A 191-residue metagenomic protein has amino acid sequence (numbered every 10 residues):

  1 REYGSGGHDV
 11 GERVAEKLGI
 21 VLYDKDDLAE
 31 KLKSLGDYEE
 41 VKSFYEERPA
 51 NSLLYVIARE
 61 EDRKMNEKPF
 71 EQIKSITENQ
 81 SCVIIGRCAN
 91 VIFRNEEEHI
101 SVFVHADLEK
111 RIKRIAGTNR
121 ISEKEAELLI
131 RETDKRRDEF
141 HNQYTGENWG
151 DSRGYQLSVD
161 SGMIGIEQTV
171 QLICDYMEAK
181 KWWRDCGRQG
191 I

Functional and structural regions predicted by a protein language model:
R1-V14: Glycine-rich phosphate-binding P-loop
D27-S81: ATP-dependent small-molecule kinase phosphotransfer cores that center on conserved nucleotide phosphate-binding segments
E47-N51, S122-E167: Small-molecule kinase domains that catalyze NTP-dependent phosphoryl transfer to phosphate-bearing small molecules
F70, I166-C174: Short, amphipathic alpha-helical "lid/cap" segments that border enzyme active or binding sites
G86-N90: Short, polar loop motifs at secondary-structure junctions
N95-T118, E123-T133: Conserved phosphate-donor/acceptor-positioning beta-strand/loop module used by diverse small-molecule
K180-I191: C-terminal helical "lid" subdomain and adjoining coupling/linker elements of P-loop NTPases
